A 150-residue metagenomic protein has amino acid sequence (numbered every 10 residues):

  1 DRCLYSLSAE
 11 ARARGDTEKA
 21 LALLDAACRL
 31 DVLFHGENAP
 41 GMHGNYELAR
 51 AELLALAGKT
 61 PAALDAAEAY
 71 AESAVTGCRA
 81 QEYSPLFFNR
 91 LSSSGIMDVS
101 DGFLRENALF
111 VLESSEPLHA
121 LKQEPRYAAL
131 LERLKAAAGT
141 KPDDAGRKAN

Functional and structural regions predicted by a protein language model:
D1-N150: Alpha-helical protein-protein interaction modules
